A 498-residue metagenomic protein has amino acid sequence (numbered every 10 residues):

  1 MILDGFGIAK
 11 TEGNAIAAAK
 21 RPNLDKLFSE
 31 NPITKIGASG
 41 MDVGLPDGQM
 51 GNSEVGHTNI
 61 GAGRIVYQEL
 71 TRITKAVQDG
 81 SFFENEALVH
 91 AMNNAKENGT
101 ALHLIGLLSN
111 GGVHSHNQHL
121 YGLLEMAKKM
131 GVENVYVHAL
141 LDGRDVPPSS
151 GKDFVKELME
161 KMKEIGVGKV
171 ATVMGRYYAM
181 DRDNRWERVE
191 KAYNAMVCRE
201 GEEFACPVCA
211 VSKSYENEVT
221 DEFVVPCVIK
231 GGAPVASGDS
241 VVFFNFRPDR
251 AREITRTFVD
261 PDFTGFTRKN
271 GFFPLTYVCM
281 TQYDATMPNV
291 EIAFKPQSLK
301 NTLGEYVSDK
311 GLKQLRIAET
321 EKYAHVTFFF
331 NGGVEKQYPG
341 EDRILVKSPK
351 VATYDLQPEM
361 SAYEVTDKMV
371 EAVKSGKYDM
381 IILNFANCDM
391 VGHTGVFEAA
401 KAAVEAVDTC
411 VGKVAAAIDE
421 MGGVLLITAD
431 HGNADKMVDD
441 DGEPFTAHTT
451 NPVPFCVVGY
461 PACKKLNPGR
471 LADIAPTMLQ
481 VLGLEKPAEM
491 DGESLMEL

Functional and structural regions predicted by a protein language model:
M1-L498: Feature captures the catalytic ectodomains and active-site-proximal regions of enzymes that hydrolyze or transfer
